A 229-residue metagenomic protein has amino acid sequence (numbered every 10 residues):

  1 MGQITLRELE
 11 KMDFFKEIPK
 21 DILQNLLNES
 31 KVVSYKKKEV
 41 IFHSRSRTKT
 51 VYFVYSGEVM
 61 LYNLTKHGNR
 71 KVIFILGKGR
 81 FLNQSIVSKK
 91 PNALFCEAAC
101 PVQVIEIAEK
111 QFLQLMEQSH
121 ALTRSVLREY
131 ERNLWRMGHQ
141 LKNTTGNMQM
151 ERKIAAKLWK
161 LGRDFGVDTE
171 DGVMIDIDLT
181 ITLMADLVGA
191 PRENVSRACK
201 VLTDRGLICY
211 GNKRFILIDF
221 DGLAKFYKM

Functional and structural regions predicted by a protein language model:
M1-K37, F81-L82, I86-V87: Cyclic nucleotide-binding regulatory module and flanking cytosolic helices
L27-N28, S46-T48: Short, small/polar residue-rich loop motifs at catalytic or cofactor-binding pockets
K38, K49-Y62, G77-G79: Glycine- and acidic-residue-biased ligand/ion/polar-headgroup-sensing regions
V40-S46: Short phosphate-coordinating micro-motif centered on Lys-Gly-acidic
V59-K71: A short beta-strand-loop-beta hairpin characteristic of the jelly-roll/cupin
V72-E131, W135: Cyclic-nucleotide recognition modules
T123-L187: Polybasic "coupling" helices that flank or enter modular domains
L161-M229: Phosphate-/nucleic-acid-contacting segments
